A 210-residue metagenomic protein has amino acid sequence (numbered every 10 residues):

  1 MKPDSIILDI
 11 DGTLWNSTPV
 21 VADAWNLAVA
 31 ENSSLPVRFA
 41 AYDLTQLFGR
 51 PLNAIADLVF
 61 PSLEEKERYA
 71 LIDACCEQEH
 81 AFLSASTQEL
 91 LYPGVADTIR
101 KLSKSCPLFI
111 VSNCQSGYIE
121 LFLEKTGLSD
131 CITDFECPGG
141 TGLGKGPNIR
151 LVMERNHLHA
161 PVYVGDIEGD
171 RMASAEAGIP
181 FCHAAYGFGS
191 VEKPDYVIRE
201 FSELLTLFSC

Functional and structural regions predicted by a protein language model:
M1-D4, S116, E120-C210: Asp-based, Mg2+/Mn2+-dependent phosphohydrolase catalytic module
P3-P93: N-terminal helical cap/lid subdomain that shapes the substrate entry/recognition surface in HAD-like hydrolases
T13, S112-C114: Conserved phosphate-coupling serine/threonine residues in phosphotransfer and NTP-handling enzymes
V20, L47, L90-G94, C114-Q115 (+3 more regions): Short beta->alpha linker loops
R50, K104-S105, H159: Structured helix-beta-strand junction loops
A81-I110, G146: Short, acidic loop-to-helix structural element flanking the phosphoryl-transfer center in phosphate-processing enzymes
